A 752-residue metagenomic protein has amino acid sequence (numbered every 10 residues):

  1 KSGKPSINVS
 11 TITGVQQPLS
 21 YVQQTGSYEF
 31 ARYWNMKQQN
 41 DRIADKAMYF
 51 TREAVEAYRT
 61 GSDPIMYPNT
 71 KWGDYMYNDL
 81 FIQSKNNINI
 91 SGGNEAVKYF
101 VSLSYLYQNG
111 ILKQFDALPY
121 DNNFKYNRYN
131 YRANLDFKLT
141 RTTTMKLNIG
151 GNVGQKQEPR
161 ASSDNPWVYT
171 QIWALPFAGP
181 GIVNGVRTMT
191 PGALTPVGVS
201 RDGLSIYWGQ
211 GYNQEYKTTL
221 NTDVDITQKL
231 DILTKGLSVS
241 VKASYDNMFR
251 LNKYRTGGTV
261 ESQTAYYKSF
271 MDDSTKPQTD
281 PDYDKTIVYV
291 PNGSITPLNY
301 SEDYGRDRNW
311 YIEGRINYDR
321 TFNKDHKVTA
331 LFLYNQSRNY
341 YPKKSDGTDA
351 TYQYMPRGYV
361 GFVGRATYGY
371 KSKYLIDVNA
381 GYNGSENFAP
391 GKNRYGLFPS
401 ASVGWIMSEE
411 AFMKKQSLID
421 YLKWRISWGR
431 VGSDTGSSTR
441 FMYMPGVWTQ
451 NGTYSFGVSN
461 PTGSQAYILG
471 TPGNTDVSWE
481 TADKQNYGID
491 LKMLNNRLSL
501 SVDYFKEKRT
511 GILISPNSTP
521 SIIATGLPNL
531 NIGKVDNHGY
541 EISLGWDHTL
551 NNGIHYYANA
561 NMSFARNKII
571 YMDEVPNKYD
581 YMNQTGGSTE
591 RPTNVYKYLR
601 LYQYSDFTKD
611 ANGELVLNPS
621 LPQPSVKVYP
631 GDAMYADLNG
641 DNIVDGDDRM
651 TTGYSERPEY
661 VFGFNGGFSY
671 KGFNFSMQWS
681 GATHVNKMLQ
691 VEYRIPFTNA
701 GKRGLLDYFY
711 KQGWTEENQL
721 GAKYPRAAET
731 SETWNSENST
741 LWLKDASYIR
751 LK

Functional and structural regions predicted by a protein language model:
K1, I12-F30, W34, W72-N130 (+10 more regions): Outer/extracellular conduits and scaffolds centered on Gram-negative outer-membrane beta-barrels
K1-T11, G61, M66-Y67: N-terminal periplasmic accessory domains that precede and gate Gram-negative outer-membrane beta-barrel machines
S2-I7, Q16, V168-T170: Short, charged/polar, Gly/Pro-enriched secondary-structure boundary elements
A44-P68, N152, Q157-N221, D280-G293 (+2 more regions): Acidic/polar loop-and-plug regions of large Gram-negative outer-membrane beta-barrel proteins
T234-L237: Hydrophobic, small-residue-rich membrane helices and short re-entrant helix-turn-helix hairpins that build
